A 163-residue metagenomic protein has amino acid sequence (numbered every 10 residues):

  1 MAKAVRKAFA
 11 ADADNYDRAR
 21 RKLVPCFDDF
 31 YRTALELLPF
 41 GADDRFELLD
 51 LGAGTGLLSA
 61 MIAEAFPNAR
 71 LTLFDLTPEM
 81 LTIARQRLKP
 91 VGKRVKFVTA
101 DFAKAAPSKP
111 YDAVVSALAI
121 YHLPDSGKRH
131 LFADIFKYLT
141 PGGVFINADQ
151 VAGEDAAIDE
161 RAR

Functional and structural regions predicted by a protein language model:
M1-N15: N-terminal, positively charged/glycine-rich alpha-helical extensions of SAM-dependent methyltransferases
C26-D44: Conserved alpha-helix/loop element of class I SAM-dependent methyltransferases that forms part of the SAM/SAH-binding
L49, T55-K104: Class I SAM-dependent methyltransferase SAM/SAH-binding core
A65, Y121-L123: A short His-aromatic
A106-V114: A short acidic, Gly/Pro-enriched loop at the edge of an enzyme's catalytic core that lines a small-molecule cofactor
S116-I120, A148: Residues lining the SAM
R129-P141: A short glycine-rich, Lys/Arg-flanked "PGG" loop and its adjoining helix->strand segment in the class I
I146-R163: Conserved class I S-adenosyl-L-methionine
